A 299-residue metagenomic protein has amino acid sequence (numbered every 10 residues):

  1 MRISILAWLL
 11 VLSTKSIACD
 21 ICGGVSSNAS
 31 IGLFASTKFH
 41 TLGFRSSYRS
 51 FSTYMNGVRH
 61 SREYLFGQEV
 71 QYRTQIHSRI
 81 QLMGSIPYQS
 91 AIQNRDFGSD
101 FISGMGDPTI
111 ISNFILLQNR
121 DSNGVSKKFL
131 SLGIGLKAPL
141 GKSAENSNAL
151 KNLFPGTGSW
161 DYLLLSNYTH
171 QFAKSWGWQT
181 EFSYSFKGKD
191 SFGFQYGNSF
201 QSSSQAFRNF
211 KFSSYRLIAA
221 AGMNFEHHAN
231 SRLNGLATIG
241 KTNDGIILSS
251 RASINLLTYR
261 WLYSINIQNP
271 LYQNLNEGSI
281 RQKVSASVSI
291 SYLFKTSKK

Functional and structural regions predicted by a protein language model:
G32-F39, R79, Q118-F129, K174-S175 (+3 more regions): Short loop/turn motifs that connect adjacent beta-strands in outer-membrane beta-barrel proteins
L33, F44, V70-T74, I110-L116 (+7 more regions): Residues on the lipid-exposed face of transmembrane beta-strands in outer-membrane beta-barrel proteins
K38, R62-F66, S103-I110, K128 (+4 more regions): Residues that define the transmembrane beta-barrel architecture of outer-membrane proteins
H40-F44, L82-G84, I110, K128-I134 (+7 more regions): Transmembrane beta-strands of outer-membrane beta-barrel proteins
R45-Q68, N148-N152: Surface-exposed strand-loop-strand hairpins of Gram-negative outer-membrane beta-barrel proteins
S46-S52, I86-I92, L136-K142, H170 (+5 more regions): Transmembrane beta-strands of outer-membrane beta-barrel pores
S50, F194-K299: Outer membrane beta-barrel transmembrane domains
F97-S191, Q195: Outer-membrane pore/translocation modules
